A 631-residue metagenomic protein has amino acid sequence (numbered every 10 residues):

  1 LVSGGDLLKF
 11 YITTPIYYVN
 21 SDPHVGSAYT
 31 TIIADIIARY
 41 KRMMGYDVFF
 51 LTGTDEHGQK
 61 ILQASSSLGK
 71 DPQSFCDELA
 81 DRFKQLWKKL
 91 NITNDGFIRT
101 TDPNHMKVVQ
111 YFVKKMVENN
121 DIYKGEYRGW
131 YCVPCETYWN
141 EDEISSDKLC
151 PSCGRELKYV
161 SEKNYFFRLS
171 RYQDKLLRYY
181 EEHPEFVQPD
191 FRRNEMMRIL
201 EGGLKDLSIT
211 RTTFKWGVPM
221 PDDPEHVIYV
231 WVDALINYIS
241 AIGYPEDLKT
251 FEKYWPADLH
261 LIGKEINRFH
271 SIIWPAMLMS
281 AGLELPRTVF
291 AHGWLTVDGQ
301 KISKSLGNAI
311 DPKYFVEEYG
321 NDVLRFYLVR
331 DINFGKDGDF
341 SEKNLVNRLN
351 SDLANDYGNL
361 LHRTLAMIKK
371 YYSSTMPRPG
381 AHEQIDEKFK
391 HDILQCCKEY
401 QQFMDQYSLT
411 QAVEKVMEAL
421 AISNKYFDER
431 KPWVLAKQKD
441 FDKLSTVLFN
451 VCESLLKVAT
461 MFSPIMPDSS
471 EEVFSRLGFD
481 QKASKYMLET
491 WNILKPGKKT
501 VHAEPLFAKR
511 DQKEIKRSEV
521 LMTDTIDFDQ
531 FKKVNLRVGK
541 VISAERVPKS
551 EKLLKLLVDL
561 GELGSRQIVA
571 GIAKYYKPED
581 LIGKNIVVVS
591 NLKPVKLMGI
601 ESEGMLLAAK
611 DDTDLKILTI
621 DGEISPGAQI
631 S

Functional and structural regions predicted by a protein language model:
G5-T52, N104-V108, C153, Y159-K370 (+1 more regions): Structured secondary-structure scaffolds
L7-L79, G96-E118, C135, L261 (+4 more regions): N-terminal catalytic cores of NTP/NDP-binding nucleotidyl/phosphoryl-transfer enzymes
L79-D95: A glycine-rich helix N-cap at a beta->alpha junction
N119-Q173, L177: Cys/His-rich short segments
K124, W130, D331, K336 (+4 more regions): Helix-rich, typically C-terminal accessory recognition domains appended to large enzymatic cores
G263, Y486-E519: Long, highly charged low-complexity segments enriched in Glu/Asp and Lys/Arg with interspersed Ser/Thr
H270, G299, V416, V451 (+5 more regions): Hydrophobic, well-ordered secondary-structure elements that form the walls of internal hydrophobic environments
K516-S631: Phosphate-backbone binding interfaces of nucleic-acid-interacting proteins
